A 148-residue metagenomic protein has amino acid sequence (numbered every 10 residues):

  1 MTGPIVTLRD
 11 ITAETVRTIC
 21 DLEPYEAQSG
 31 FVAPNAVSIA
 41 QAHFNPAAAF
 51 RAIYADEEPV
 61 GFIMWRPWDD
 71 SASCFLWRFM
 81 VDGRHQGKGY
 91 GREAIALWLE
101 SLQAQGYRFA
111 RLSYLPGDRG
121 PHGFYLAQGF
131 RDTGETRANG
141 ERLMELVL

Functional and structural regions predicted by a protein language model:
G3-W77, V81-R84, I95-L97, S101 (+2 more regions): Acetyl-CoA-dependent GNAT
F75, M80, R111-S113, L143: Conserved beta-strand segments that form the floor/walls of ligand-binding pockets within enzyme and binding domains
G87-R92: Glycine-rich acyl-CoA binding loop
L102-Y114: Conserved GNAT acetyl-CoA-binding A-motif
L112-H122, A138-E141: Conserved beta-strand-loop-alpha-helix junction that forms the acyl-donor binding cleft
Y125, F130: Conserved active-site tyrosine of GNAT-family acetyltransferases
E145-L148: Short beta-strand-to-coil "C-cap" segments at the C-terminal boundary of structured domains/repeats, marking
